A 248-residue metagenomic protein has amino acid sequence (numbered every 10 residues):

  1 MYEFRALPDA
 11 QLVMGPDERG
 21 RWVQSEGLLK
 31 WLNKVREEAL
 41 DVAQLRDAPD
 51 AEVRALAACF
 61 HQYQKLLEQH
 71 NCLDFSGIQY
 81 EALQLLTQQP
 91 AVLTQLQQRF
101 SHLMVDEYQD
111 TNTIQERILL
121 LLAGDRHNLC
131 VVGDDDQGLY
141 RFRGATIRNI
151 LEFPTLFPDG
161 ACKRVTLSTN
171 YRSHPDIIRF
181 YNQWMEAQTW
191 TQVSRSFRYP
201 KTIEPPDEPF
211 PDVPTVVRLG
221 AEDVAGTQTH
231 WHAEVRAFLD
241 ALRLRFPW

Functional and structural regions predicted by a protein language model:
M1-L67: Coupling/switch/interface segments within P-loop NTPase motor domains and analogous charged loops in nucleic-acid
M1-P16, Q137, R143-T155: N-terminal start-of-domain structural block
E18-S25, R46-V53, C72-S76, N170-H174 (+1 more regions): Conserved phosphate/pyrophosphate-binding and hydrolysis machinery centered on Walker-type P-loop NTPases, extending
L32, P49-E152, K163-I177: Conserved helicase NTPase motor core
V42, H70, V92-L93, T191-R195: Short, polar/charged, Gly/Pro-enriched helix-capping and turn/loop motifs at alpha-helix termini and inter-helix linkers
A123, P154, L239-L242: A conserved amphipathic alpha-helix that caps or lines the catalytic cleft of carbohydrate- and lipid-modifying enzymes
A123-R126, F157, F246: A structural signal for short coil/turn segments at secondary-structure junctions
D159-K163, T169-W248: Helicase P-loop NTPase motor core
